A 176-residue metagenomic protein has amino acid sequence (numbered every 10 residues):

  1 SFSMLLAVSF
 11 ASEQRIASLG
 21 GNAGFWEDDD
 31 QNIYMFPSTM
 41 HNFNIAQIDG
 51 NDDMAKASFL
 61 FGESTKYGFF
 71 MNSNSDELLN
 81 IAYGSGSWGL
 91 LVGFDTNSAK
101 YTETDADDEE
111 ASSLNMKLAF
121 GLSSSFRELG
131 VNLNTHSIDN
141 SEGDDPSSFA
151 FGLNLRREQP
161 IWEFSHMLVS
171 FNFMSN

Functional and structural regions predicted by a protein language model:
S1-A7: Bacterial N-terminal signal peptides
S9-N74: N-terminal, post-signal peptide beta-strand-biased segments of exported outer-membrane/organellar beta-barrel and other
E13-I16, I45, K56, S98-Y101 (+2 more regions): Intrinsically disordered, low-complexity regions
Y34-M40, M54-F70, E77-V92, S112-V131 (+1 more regions): Feature captures outer-membrane beta-barrel proteins of Gram-negative bacteria and organelles
G50-M54, M71-S75, F94-K100, S124 (+2 more regions): Transmembrane beta-strands of outer-membrane beta-barrel pores
L78-N80, K100-D105: Short, conserved acidic/polar surface loops in the N-terminal third of protein domains
D105-L114, N140-A150, N176: Replace "Gram-negative outer membrane beta-barrel proteins" with "bacterial and organellar outer membrane beta-barrel
D144-N176: Long, internal scaffold/assembly segments composed of regular secondary structure
